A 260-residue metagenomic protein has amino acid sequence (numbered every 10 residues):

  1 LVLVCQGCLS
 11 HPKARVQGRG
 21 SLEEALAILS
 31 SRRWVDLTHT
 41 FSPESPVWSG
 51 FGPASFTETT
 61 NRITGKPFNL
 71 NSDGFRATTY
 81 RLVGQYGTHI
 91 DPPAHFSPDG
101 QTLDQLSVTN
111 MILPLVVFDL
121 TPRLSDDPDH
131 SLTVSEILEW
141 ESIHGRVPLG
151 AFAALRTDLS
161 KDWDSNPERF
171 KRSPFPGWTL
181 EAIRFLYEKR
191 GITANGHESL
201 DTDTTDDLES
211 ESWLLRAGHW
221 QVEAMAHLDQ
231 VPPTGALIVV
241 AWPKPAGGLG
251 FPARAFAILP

Functional and structural regions predicted by a protein language model:
V2-P260: Active-/binding-site microenvironments in catalytic and ligand-binding cores
